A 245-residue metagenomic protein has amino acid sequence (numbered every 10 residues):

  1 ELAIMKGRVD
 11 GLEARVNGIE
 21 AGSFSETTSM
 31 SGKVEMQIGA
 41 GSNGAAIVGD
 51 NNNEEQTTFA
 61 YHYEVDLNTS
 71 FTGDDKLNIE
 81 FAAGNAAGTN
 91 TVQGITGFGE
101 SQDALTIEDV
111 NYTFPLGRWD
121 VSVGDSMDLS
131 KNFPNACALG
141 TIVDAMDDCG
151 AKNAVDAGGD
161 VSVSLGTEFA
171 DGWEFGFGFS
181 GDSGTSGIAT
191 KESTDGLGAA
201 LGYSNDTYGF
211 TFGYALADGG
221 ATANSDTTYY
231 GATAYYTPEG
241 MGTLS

Functional and structural regions predicted by a protein language model:
E1-S130, V143, D147-G184, E192-Y208 (+2 more regions): Beta-barrel outer-membrane channel/assembly domains of diderm bacteria
A138-T141: Long, hydrophobic, well-ordered secondary-structure blocks that form the structural core and pocket-lining surfaces
